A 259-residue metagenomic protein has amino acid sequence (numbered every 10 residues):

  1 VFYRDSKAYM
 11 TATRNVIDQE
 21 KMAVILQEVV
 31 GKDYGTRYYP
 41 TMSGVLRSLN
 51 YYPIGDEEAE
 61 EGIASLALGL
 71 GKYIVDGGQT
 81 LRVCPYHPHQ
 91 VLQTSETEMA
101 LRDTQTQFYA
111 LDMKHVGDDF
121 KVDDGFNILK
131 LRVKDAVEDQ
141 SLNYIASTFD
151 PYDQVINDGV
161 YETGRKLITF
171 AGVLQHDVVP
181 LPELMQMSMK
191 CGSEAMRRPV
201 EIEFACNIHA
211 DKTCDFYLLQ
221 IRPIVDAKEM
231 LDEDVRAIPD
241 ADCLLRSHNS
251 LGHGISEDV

Functional and structural regions predicted by a protein language model:
V1-V259: Conserved mixed alpha/beta core segments that line enzyme active sites in large multi-domain catalysts
